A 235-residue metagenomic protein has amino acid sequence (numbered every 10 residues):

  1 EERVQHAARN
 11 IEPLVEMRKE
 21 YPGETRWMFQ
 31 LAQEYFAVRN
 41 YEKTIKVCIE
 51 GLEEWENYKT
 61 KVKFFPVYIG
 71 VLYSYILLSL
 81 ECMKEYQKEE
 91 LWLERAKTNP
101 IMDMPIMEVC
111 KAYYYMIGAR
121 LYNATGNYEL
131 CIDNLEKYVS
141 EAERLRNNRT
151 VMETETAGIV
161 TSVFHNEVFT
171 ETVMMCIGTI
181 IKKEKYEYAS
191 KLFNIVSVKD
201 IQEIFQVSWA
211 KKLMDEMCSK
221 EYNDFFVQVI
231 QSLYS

Functional and structural regions predicted by a protein language model:
E1-K43: Catalytic-site signature of metal-activated, phosphate-bearing donor transferases, centered on the GT-A/GT-A-like
M17-Y21, E54-I69, C82, N99-E108 (+2 more regions): Flexible helix-coil transition and linker loops at the boundaries of alpha-helical arrays
L31, Y75-I76, K111, G118 (+3 more regions): Structural register within alpha-helical repeat arrays
